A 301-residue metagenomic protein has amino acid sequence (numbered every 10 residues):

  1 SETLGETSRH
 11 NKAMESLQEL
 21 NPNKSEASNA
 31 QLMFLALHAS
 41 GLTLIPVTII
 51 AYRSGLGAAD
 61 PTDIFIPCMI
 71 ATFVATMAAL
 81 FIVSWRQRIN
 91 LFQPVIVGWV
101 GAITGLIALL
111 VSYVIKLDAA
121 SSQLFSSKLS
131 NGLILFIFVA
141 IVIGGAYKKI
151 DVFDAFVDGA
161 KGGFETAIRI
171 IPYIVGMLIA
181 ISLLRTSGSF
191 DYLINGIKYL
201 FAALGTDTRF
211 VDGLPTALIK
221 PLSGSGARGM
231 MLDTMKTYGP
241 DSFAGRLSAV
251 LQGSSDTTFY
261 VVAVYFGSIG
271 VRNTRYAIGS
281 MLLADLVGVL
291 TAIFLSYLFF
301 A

Functional and structural regions predicted by a protein language model:
S1-L4, S8-E19, K148-T237: Membrane-embedded alpha-helical segments and adjacent helix-loop junctions characteristic of multi-pass solute
L4, K12-R53, A58-W85, L214-A301: C-terminal transmembrane helix pair
S54-R185, A202-L204, Y276-A301: Signature of multi-pass transmembrane helix bundles
